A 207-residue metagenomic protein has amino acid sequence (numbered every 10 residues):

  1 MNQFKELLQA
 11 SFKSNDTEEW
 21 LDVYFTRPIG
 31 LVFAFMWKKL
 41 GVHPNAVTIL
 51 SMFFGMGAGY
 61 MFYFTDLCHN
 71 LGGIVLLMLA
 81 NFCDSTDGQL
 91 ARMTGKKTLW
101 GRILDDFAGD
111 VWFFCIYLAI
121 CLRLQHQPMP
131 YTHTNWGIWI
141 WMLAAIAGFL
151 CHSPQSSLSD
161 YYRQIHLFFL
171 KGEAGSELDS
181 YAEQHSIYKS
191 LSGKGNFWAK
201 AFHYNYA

Functional and structural regions predicted by a protein language model:
M1-G72, M78, F82: Topogenic membrane-insertion module of multi-pass membrane proteins
N2-A34, D110-A207: A feature for the membrane-embedded catalytic helix bundles of lipid/isoprenoid biosynthetic enzymes
K39-V42, K96, W100-I103, T132: Juxtamembrane loop-transmembrane helix junctions in multi-pass integral membrane proteins, especially the extracellular
P44, D66-G73, T98, T134-W141: Membrane-interface helix-boundary signature
L50-G57, G72-L79, V111, L118 (+2 more regions): Lipid-exposed faces of alpha-helical membrane segments in multi-pass integral membrane proteins
G59-Y63, G88, H126: Conserved helix-loop functional segments at active or binding sites
C68-C121, Q125, S159-I165: Acidic (Asp/Glu-rich) catalytic motifs at the cytosolic membrane interface
